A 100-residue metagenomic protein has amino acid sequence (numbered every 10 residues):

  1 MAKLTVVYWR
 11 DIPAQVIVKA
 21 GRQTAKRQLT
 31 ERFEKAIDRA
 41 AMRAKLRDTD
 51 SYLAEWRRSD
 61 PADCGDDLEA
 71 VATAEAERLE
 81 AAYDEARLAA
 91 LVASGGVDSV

Functional and structural regions predicted by a protein language model:
M1-R27: Short, charged/polar N-terminal "headpieces" of proteins
R10, V16, F33, I37 (+2 more regions): Solvent-exposed, flexible loop/coil residues
G21-R58: Acidic, aromatic-enriched beta-alpha/helix-loop junctions
A54-T73: Mid-chain, well-packed structural core segment of small domains
A70-V100: C-terminal charged interaction modules
